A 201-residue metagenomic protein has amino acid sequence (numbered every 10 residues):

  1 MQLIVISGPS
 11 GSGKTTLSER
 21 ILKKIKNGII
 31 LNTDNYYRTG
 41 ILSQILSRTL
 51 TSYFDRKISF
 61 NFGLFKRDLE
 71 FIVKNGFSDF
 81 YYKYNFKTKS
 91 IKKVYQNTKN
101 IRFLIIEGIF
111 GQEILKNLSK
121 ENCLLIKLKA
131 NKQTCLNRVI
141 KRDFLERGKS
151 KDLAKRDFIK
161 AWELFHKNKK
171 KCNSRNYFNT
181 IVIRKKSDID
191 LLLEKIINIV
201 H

Functional and structural regions predicted by a protein language model:
I6: Hydrophobic anchor at the beta1->P-loop junction of P-loop NTPases
S10: The conserved Walker
K14: Conserved lysine of the Walker
L17, I21: Hydrophobic positions on the alpha1 helix immediately C-terminal to the Walker A/P-loop
N27-L42: Short beta-strand-centered segment that lines the nucleotide-binding/catalytic pocket of NTP-utilizing
I29, S43-T88: Conserved nucleotide-sensing/catalytic segment adjacent to the nucleotide-binding pocket in NTP-handling enzymes
K92-R147: ATP-dependent NMP and nucleoside kinases share a basic, alpha-helical "lid"
K99-I101, K141, E163-H201: NTP-dependent small-molecule kinase module
